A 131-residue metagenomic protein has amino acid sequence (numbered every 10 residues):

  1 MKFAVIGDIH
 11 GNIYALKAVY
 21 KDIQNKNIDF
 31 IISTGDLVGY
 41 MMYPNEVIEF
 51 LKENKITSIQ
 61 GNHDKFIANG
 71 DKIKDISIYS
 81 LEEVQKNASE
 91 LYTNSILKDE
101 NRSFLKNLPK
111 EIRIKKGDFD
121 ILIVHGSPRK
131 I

Functional and structural regions predicted by a protein language model:
M1, D118-F119: Short coil/turn connectors at secondary-structure junctions
M1-I56: N-terminal active-site segment of His-dependent metallophosphoesterases
D8-I9, I123-R129: Histidine-centered catalytic micro-motifs
Y14, M42, I67-A68, I131: Conserved protein kinase catalytic core
S33, K115-K116: Generic beta-strand structural signal
G39, I112, K130: Glycine-rich nucleotide phosphate-binding loop and flanking beta-alpha elements of Rossmann-like dinucleotide-binding
N54-I114, D120-I123: Active-site neighborhood of divalent metal-dependent phosphoester bond hydrolases
I96-L97, R129-I131: Surface-exposed cleft-lining segments at the edges of enzyme active sites
